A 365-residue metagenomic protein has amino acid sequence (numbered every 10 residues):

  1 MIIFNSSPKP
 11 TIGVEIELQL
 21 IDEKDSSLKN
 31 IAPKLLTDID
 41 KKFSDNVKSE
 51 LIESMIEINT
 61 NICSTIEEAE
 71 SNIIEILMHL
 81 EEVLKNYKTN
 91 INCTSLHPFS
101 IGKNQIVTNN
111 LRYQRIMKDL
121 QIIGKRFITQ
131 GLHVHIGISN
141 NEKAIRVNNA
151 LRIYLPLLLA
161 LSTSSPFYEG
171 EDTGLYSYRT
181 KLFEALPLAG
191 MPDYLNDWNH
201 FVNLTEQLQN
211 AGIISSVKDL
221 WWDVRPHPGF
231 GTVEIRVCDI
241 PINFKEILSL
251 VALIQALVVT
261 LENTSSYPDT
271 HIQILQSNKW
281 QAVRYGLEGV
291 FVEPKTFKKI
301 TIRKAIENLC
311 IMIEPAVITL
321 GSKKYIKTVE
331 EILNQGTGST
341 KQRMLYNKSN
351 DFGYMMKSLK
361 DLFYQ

Functional and structural regions predicted by a protein language model:
M1-Y87, I116, F183-Q365: C-terminal accessory/tail domains of diverse enzymes
E23, T89, T94-F99, L132 (+3 more regions): An acidic- and aromatic-residue-enriched active-site/binding cleft used to recognize and process polar
N46-L51, L84-H97, I122-F127: Short, flexible active-site-proximal loops enriched in glycine and acidic residues
K88-Q105, E169-T173: Short, glycine/charge-rich beta-strand/loop segments that flank catalytic centers and engage negatively charged groups
G102-Q114, G174-P187, A282: Short, low-order "capping/linker" segments at domain edges
N110-G131: Acidic, His- and aromatic-enriched active-site or binding-groove loops in soluble protein domains that engage sugars
K125-L151: Internal, well-ordered domain-core segments that constitute the primary functional module of diverse proteins
N140, N148-L195: An exposed, glycine/acidic-rich loop-and-rim segment of catalytic or binding clefts
